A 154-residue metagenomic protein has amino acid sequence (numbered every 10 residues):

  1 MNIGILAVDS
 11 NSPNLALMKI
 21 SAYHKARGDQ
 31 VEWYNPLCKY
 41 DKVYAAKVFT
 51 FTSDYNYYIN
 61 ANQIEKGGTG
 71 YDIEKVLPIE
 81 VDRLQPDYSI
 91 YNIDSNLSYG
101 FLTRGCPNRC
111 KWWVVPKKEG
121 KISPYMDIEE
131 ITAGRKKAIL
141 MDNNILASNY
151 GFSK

Functional and structural regions predicted by a protein language model:
M1, Y40-K42, T52, S98-R104 (+1 more regions): Conserved Radical SAM active-site core
M1-Q63, A147: A short, structured N-terminal alpha-helical element that caps or precedes a catalytic domain
I5-V8, Y88-I90, D94, I128 (+1 more regions): Short, flexible coil/linker segments at or flanking structured domains
P36-Y40, D54-A61, Y71-I79, E130-G134: Short loop/helix-cap segments at secondary-structure boundaries that form the rim of catalytic
A46-K47, E65-Y71, D142-N143: Glycine-rich beta-strand-to-loop/alpha-helix junction loops that act as flexible
I59-E119: Catalytic core of nucleotide-activated saccharide and alditol-phosphate transferases
